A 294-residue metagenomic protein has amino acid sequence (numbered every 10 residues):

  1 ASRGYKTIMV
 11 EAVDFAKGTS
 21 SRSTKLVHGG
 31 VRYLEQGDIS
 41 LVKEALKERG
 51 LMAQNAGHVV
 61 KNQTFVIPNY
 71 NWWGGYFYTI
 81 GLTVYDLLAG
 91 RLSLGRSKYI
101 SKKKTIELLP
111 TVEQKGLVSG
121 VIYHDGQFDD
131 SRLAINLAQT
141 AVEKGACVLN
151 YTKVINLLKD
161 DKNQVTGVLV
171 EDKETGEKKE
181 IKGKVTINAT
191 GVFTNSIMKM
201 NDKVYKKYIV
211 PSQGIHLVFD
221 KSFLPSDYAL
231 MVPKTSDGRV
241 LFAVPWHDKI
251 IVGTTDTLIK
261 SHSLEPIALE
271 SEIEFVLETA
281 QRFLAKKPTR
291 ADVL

Functional and structural regions predicted by a protein language model:
A1-S2, K6, V10, H58-K61 (+2 more regions): Active-site substrate-recognition segment that forms the wall of the catalytic cavity or substrate channel
V13-F15: Short beta-to-alpha linker loops that shape the active-site pocket of alpha/beta-hydrolase fold enzymes
K25-L108, L241: Dinucleotide-binding Rossmann-like beta1-alpha1 core, especially the glycine-rich loop that anchors the ADP
N69-K144, L149, K159-Q164, H247 (+1 more regions): Flavin (FAD/FMN) cofactor-binding and adjacent substrate-gating region of FAD-dependent oxidoreductase domains
S97, G176-E180, V240: Short, mixed charged/polar active-site loops that provide acid/base catalysis or chelate metal/phosphate cofactors
L158-T186: Conserved beta-strand-loop-beta-strand element in the redox core of flavoprotein oxidoreductases
